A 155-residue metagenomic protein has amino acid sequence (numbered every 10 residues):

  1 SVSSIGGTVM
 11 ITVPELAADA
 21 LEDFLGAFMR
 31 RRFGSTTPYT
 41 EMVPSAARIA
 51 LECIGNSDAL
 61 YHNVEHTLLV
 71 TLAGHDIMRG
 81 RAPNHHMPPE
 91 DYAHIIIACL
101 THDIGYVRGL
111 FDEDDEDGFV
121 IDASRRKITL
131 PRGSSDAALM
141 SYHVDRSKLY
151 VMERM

Functional and structural regions predicted by a protein language model:
V2-S45, I49-A59: Non-catalytic interface/linker regions that flank or bridge core catalytic/transmembrane domains
E22, G26, A47, T71 (+2 more regions): An amphipathic alpha-helix signature
T40-V43, H62-N63, L110-E113: Short coil/turn segments at secondary-structure boundaries
S45-L72, K127-A137: Active-site flanking loop/helix segments enriched in acidic
R48, E52, A73-P83, Y106 (+1 more regions): Short helix-loop boundary/capping segments at the starts of domains
N56-I95: Alpha-helical phosphate/pyrophosphate-handling elements in metalloenzyme active cores
E90-M155: Divalent metal-dependent catalytic cores for phosphoryl transfer on phosphate-bearing substrates
